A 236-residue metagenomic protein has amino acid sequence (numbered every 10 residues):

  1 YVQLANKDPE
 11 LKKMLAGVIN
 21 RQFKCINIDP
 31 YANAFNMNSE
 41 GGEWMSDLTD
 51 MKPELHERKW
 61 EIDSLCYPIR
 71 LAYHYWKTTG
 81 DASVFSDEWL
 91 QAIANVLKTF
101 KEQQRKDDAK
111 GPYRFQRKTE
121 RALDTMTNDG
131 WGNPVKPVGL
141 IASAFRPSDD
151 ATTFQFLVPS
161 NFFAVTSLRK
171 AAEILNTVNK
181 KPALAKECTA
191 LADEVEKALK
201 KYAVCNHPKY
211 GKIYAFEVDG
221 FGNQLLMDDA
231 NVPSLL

Functional and structural regions predicted by a protein language model:
Y1, L11-K12, M51-D63, P147-N161 (+1 more regions): Solvent-exposed loop and edge beta-strand segments that line ligand/cofactor-binding and catalytic clefts
Y1-D124: Aromatic-rich carbohydrate-recognition surfaces in CAZymes
L4-P9, Y75-E88, A151, Q155 (+1 more regions): Inter-helical turn/loop segments and adjacent helix faces that build the functional surface of alpha-helical bundle
V18, S64-L71, S160-F163, S167-A171 (+1 more regions): Amphipathic, well-ordered alpha-helical segments in soluble domains
D29, N33, K101-K118, F156 (+2 more regions): Catalytic cores of carbohydrate-active enzymes
S39-L48, P134-R146: Active-site-adjacent bridging/hinge elements
L65, E120-A144: Flexible glycine-/small-residue-enriched beta->alpha junction loops that bind anionic phosphate/pyrophosphate groups
E88, R117-T119, F145, D149 (+1 more regions): Solvent-exposed, flexible loop/coil residues
